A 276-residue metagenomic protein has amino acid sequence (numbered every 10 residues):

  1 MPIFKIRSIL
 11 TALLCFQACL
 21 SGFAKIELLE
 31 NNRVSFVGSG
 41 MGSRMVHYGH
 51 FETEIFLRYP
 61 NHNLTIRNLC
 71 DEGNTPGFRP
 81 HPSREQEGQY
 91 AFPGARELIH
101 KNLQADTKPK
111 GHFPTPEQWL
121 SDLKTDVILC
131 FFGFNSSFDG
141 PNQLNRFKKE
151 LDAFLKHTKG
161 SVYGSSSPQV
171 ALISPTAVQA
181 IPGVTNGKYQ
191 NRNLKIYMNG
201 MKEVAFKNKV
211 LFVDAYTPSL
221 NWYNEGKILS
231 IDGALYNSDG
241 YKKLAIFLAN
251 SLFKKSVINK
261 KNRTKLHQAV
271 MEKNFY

Functional and structural regions predicted by a protein language model:
M1-L10: Bacterial N-terminal signal peptides that target proteins for export
I9-A18: Bacterial N-terminal signal peptides
G22-A24: Boundary at the C-terminal end of the N-terminal hydrophobic targeting segment
E27-D152, V162-Q169, T176-T185, Q268-Y276: Conserved SGNH/GDSL esterase-like catalytic core that processes O-acyl groups on lipids and polysaccharides
L29, V46, I228-Y276: Conserved catalytic region of serine esterases and O-acyltransferases that act on ester linkages in lipids
L123, H157-P168, G200-F212: A structural motif corresponding to the C-terminal end of an alpha-helix and its immediate exit/capping segment
N142-E150, N186-I196, D232, Y236: Alpha-helix N-cap and loop-to-helix initiation/capping positions
A180-A215: Substrate-gating cap/lid alpha-helix
